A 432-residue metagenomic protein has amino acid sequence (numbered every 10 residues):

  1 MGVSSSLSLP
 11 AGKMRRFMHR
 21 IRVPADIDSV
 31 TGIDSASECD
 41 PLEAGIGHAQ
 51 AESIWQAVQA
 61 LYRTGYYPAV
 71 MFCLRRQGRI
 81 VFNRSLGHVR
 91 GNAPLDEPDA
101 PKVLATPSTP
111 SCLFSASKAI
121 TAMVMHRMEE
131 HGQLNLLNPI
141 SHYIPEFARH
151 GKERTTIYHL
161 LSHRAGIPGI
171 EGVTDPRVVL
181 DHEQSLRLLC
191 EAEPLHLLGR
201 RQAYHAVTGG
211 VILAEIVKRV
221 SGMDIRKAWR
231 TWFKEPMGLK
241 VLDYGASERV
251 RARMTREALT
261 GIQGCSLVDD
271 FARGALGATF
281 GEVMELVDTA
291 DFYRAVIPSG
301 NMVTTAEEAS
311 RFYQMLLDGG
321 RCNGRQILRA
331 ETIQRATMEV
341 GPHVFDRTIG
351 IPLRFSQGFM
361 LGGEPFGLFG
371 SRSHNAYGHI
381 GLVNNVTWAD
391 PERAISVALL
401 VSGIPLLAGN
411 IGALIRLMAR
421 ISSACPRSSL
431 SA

Functional and structural regions predicted by a protein language model:
M14-A51, Q357: Short, compositionally biased leader-like segments
A44-S111: Short, conserved catalytic-motif segment at the N-terminal edge
E52, V58-Q59, G78, T109-N138 (+3 more regions): Active-site SXXK
L61-R63, R347-I351, N375-I380: Short Gly/Pro-enriched turn/cap motifs at secondary-structure boundaries
V81, T106-S108, I120, H126-P145 (+2 more regions): Short, well-structured active-site flanking segments
V81-F82, T387-W388, A394-G403: Short, well-ordered beta-strand elements
H150-S371: Short, surface-exposed loop or secondary-structure junction motifs that flank catalytic or metal-binding residues
D318-R321, L328, T332, T337-F345 (+1 more regions): Short, gly/Ser/Thr-rich active-site loops of penicillin-recognizing serine hydrolases
